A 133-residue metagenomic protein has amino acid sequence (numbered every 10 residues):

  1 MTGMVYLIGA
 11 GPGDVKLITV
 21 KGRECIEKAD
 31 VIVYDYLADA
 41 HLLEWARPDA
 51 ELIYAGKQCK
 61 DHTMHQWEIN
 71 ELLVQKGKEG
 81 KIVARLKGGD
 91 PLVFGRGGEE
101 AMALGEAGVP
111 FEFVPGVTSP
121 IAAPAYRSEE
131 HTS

Functional and structural regions predicted by a protein language model:
M1, A46-R47, L73-K81: Glycine-rich phosphate/diphosphate-binding loops that line cofactor/substrate pockets in enzymes
M1-Q58: Glycine-rich, flexible N-terminal cofactor/catalytic loop recognition
V5, K81-A84: Loop/turn-to-beta-strand initiation segments
R23-E24, V74, M102: Alpha-helical segments flanking ligand/cofactor-binding loops in enzyme cores
A40-H41, C59-D61, T118-A122: Short gly/pro/ser/thr-enriched loop/turn and capping motifs at secondary-structure boundaries
H62-V74: Glycine-rich, highly charged phosphate/nucleotide-binding loops
G88-S133: Class I SAM-dependent methyltransferase SAM-binding "motif I" and its flanking Rossmann-like core
